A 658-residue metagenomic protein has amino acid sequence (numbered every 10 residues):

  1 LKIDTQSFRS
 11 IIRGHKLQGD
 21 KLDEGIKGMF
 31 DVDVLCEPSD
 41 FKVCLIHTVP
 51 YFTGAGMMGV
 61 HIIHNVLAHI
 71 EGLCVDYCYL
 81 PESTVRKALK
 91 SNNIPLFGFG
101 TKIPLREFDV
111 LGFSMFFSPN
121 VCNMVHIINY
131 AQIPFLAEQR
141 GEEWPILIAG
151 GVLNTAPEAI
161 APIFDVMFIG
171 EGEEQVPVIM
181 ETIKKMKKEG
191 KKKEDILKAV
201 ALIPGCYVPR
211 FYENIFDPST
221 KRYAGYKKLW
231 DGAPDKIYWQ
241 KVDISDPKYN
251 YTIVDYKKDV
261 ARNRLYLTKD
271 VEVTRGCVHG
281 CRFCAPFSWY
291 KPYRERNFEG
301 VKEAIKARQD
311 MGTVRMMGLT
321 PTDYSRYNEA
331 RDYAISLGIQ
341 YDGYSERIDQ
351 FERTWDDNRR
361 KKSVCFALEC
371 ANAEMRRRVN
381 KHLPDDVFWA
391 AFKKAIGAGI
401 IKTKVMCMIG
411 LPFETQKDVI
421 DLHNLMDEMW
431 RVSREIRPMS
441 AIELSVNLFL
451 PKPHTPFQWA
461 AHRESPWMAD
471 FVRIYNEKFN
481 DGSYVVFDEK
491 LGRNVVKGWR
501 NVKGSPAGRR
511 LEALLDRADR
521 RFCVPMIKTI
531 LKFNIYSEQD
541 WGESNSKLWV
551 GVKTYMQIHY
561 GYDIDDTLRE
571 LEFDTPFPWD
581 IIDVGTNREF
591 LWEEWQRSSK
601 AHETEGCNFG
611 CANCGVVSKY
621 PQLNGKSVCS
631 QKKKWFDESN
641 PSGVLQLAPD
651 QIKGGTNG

Functional and structural regions predicted by a protein language model:
L1-V32, S39, L45, G482-G658: Radical SAM enzyme core and accessory elements
F8, R13-C44, Y51-F52, P209 (+4 more regions): N-terminal [4Fe-4S]-dependent radical SAM core
V43-V49, L67, V254-A285, L448 (+1 more regions): N-terminal pre-triad scaffold of radical SAM enzymes
L45-V49, K302-E443, N447, P451: Conserved SAM/AdoMet-binding glycine-rich loop
M57, R262-E299, F609, N613-Q631: Canonical Radical SAM [4Fe-4S] cluster-binding loop centered on the CxxxCxxC motif and its immediate flanking residues
G72-T84: A short beta-strand-loop structural module common to alpha/beta enzyme folds
E82-L229, P456-P506, E512-D519, C523-N534 (+1 more regions): Glycine-rich beta-alpha loop elements in corrinoid/cobalamin-binding modules across cobalamin-dependent enzymes
A199-P209, L319-Y324, E346-F351, A441-P451 (+3 more regions): A glycine-rich phosphate-binding loop feature that marks nucleotide/adenosyl-phosphate handling sites
